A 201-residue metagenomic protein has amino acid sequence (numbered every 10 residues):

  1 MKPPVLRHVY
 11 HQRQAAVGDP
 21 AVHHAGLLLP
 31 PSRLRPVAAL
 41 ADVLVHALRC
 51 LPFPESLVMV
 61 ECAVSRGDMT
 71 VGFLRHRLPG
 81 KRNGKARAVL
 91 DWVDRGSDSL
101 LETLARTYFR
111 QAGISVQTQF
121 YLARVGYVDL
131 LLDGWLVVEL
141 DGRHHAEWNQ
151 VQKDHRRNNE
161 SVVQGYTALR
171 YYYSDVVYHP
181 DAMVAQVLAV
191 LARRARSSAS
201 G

Functional and structural regions predicted by a protein language model:
M1-R82, I114, T118, A192-A195 (+1 more regions): Short gly/ser-rich loop at a beta-strand->alpha-helix junction or flexible surface loop bordering the NTP-binding
V64-G201: Surface segments flanking catalytic/ligand-binding clefts of nucleic-acid enzymes
